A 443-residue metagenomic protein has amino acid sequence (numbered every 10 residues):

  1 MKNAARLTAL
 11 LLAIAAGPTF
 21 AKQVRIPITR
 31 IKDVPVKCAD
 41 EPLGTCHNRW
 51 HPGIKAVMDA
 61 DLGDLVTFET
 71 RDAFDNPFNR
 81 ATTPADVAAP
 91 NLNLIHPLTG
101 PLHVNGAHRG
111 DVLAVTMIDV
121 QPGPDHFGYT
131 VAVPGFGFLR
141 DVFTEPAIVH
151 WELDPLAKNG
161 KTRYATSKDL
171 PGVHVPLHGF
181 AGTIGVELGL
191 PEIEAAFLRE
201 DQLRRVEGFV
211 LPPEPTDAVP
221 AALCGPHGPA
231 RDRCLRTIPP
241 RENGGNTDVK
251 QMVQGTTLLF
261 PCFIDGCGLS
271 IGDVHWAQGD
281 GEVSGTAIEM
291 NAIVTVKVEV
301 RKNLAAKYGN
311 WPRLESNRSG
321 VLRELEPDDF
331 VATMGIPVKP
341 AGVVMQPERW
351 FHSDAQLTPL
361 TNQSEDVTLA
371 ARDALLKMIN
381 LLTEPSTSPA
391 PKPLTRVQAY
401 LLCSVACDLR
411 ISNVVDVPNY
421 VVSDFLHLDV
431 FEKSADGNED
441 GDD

Functional and structural regions predicted by a protein language model:
G17-A21: Sec/Tat signal peptide C-region and signal peptidase I cleavage site
Q23-P90: N-terminal, Lys/Arg-enriched amphipathic/low-complexity engagement segments that precede the first folded domain
E41-H51, N91-T99, L235-N243: Short, structured beta-strand/loop micro-motifs enriched in basic residues and often containing a Trp
F68, V112-V115, F260: A generic structural signal for residues embedded in beta-strands
A73-A85, V120-V131, G266-W276, S412-V415: Short, Lys/Arg- and Gly-enriched loop/turn segments at beta-strand edges
D119-V253, L259: Intrinsically disordered, low-complexity linker/loop segments enriched in Gly/Pro and charged/polar residues
R205, L211-S364: Conserved mixed alpha/beta catalytic, RNA-binding, or beta-rich assembly cores of soluble enzyme, regulatory
